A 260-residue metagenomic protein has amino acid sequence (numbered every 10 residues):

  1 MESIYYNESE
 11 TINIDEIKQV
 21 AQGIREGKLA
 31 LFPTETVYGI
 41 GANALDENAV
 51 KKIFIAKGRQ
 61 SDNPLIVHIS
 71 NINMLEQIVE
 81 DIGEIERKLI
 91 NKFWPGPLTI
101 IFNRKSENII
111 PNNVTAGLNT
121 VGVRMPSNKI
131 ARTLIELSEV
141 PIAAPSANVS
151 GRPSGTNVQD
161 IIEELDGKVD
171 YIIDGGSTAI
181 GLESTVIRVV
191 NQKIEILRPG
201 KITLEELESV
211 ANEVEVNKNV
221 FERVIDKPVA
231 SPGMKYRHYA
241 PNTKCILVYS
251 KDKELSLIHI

Functional and structural regions predicted by a protein language model:
M1-L257: Active-site-adjacent structural elements in enzyme catalytic cores
